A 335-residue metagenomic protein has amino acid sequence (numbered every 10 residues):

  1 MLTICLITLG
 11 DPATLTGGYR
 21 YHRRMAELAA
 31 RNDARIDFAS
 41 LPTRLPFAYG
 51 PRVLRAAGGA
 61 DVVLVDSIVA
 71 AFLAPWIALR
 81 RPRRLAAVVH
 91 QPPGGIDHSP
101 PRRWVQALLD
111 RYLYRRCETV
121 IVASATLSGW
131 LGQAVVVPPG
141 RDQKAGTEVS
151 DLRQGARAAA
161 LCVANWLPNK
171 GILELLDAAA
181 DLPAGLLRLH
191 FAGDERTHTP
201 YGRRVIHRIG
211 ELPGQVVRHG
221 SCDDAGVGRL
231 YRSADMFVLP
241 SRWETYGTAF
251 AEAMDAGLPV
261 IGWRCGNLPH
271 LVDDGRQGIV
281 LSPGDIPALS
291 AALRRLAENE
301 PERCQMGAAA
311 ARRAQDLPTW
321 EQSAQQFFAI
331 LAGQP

Functional and structural regions predicted by a protein language model:
P93, P100-V120: Membrane-proximal helix-turn-helix segments that form the acceptor-binding/catalytic region of lipid-linked
R141, R188-R204, G220-S221: Glycosyltransferase donor-sugar binding loop
E148, L152-D181, H190: Conserved donor-binding/catalytic core segment of Leloir-type glycosyltransferases
G202-A225: Nucleotide-activated donor-binding/catalytic signature segment of Leloir-type glycosyltransferases, i.e., the conserved
S221-C222, R229-A234: Short alpha-helical donor nucleotide-sugar binding micro-motif in glycosyltransferases
R242: Aromatic "clamp/platform" in nucleotide-sugar-dependent glycosyltransferases that forms part of the donor/acceptor
P259-G262, V272: Short hydrophobic beta-strand element within catalytic cores of glycosyltransferases and related nucleotide-activated
D274-G275, I279-I286, R295-E300: Conserved acidic donor-binding segment of nucleotide-sugar-dependent glycosyltransferases
